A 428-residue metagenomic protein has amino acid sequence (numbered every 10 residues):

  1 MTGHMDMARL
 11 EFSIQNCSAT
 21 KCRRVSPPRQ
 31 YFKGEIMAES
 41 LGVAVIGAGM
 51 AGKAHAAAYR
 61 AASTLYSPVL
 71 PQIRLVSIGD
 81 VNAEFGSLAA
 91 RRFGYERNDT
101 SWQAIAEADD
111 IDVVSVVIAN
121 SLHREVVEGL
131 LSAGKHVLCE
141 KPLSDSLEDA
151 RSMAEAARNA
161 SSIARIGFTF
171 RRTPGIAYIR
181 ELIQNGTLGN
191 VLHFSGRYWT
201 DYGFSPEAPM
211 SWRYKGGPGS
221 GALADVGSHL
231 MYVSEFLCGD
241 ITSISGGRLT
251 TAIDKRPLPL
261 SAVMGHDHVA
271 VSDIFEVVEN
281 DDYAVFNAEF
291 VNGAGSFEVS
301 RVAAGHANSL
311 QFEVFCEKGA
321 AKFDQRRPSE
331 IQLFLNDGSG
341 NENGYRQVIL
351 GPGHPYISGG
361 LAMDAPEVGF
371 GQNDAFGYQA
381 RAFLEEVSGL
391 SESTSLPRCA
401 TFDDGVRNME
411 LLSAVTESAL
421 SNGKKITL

Functional and structural regions predicted by a protein language model:
T2-G3, M7-R9, N16, R23-R29: N-terminal amphipathic/hydrophobic targeting modules at extreme N-termini, encompassing cleavable Sec/SRP-type signal
C17, Q30-F93: N-terminal Rossmann-like dinucleotide-binding module
Q30-V45, M50, S358-A365, G369 (+2 more regions): Terminal low-complexity tails and localization/encapsulation signals of metabolic enzymes
E96-S101: Conserved SAM-binding strand-loop segment of SAM-dependent methyltransferases
D112-V113, A119-N120, R124-R172, G186: Beta-strand-loop-alpha-helix segment that lines the small-molecule cofactor/substrate pocket of alpha/beta enzymes
T169, I253-E289, F312-E313, K318-C399 (+1 more regions): C-terminal glycine/acidic-rich active-site capping loop/insertion
F170-V277, I331, N422: Predominantly a Rossmann-like dinucleotide-binding segment in NAD(P)-dependent oxidoreductases
V299-A307: Glycine-rich phosphate/pyrophosphate-binding beta-alpha loops
